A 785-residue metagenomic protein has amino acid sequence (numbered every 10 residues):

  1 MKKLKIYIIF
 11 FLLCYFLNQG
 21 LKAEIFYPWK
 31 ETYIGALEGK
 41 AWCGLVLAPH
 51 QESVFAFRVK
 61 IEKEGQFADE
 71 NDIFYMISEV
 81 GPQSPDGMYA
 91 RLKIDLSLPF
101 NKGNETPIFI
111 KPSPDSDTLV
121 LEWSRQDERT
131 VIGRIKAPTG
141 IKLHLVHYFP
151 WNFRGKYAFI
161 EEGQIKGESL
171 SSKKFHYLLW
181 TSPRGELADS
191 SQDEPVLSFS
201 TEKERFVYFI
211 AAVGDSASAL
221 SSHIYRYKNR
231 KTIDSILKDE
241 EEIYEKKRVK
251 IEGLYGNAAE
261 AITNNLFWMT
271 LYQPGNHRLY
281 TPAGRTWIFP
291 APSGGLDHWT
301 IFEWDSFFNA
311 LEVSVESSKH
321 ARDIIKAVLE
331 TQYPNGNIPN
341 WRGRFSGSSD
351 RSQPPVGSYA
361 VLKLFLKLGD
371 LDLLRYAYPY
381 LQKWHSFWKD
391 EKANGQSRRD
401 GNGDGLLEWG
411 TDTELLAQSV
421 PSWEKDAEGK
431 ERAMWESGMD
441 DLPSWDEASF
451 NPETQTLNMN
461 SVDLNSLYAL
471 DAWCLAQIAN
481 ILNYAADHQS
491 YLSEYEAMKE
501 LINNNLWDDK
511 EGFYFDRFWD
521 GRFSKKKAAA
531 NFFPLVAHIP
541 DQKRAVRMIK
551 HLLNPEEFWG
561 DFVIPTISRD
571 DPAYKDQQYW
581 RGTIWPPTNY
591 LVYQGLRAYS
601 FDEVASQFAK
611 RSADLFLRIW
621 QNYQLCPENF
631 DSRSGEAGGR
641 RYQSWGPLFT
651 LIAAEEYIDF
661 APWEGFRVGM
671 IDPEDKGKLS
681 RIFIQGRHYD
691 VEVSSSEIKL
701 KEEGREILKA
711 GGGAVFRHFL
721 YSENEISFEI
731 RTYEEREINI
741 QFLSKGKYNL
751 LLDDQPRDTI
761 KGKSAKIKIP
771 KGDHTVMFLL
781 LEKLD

Functional and structural regions predicted by a protein language model:
L4-Y15: Sec-dependent N-terminal signal peptides
I8, G20-L254, D297, G639-Y642 (+1 more regions): Terminal accessory carbohydrate-recognition/targeting modules of carbohydrate-active enzymes
E24-I61, Q353-L368, W507-H551, P555-E556 (+1 more regions): C-terminal capping/lid segments that line or modulate ligand- or cofactor-binding pockets
V131, Y255, F307, P355 (+4 more regions): Residue-level detector of short, conserved catalytic/binding motifs and their immediate flanks
S198-Y227, G295, N335-V356, L362-D372 (+7 more regions): The feature captures the catalytic groove of carbohydrate-active enzymes
Y225-D239, L254-N265, S317-V328, D370-K389 (+6 more regions): Extended, well-ordered alpha-helical scaffold segments
K250-L296, I324-R344, R398-M459, A497-I584 (+6 more regions): Extended glycan-interaction surfaces of carbohydrate-active proteins
T300-T331, A530-Q542, N589-D602: Alpha-helical support elements that line or immediately flank enzyme active sites and cofactor-binding pockets
